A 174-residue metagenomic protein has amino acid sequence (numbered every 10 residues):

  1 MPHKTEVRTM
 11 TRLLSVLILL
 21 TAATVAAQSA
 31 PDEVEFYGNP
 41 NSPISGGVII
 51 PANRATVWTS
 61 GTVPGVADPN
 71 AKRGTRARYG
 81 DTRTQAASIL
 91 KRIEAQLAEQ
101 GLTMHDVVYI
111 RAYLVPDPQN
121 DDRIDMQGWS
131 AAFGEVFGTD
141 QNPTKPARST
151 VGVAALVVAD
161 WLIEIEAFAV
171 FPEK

Functional and structural regions predicted by a protein language model:
P2-S15: Bacterial N-terminal signal peptides that target proteins for export
L13, L17-K91, A95-R111, D117-K174: N-terminal presequence-like segments and the immediate start of the first folded domain
